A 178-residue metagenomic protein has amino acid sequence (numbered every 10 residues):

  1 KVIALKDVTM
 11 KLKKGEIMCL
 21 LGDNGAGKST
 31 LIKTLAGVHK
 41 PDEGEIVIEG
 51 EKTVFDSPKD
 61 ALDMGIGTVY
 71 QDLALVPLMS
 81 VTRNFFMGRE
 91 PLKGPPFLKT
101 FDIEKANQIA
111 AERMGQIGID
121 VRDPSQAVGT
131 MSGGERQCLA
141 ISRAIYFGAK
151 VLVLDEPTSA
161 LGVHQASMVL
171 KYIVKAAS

Functional and structural regions predicted by a protein language model:
K1-S178: Glycine-rich phosphate-binding loops of nucleotide-dependent enzymes
